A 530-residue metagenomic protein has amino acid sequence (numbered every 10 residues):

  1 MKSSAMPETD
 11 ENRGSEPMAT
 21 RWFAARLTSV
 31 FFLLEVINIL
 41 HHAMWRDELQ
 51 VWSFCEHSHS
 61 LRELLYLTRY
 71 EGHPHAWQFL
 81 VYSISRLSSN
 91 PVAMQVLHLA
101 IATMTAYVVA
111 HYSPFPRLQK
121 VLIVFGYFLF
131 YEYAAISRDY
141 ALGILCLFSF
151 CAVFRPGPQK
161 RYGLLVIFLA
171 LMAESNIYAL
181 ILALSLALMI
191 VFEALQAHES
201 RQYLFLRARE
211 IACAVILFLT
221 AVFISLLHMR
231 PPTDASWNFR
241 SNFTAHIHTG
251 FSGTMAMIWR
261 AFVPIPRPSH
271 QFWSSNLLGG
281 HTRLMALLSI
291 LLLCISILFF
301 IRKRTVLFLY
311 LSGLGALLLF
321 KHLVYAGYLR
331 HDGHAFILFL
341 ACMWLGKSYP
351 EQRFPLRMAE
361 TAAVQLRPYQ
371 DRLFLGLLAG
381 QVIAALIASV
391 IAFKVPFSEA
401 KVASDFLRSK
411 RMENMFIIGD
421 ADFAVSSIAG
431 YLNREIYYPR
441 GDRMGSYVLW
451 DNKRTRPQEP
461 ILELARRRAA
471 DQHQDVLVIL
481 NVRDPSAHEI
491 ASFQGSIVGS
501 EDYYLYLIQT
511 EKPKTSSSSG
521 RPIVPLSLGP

Functional and structural regions predicted by a protein language model:
A19-E48, I216-P232, L319: Transmembrane signal-anchor helices characteristic of membrane glycosylation enzymes that use polyprenol
L33, E63, L129-Y133, F148 (+1 more regions): Membrane-interface alpha helices of multi-pass inner-membrane proteins
W52-E56, S60-V96, A100: Short hydrophobic/aromatic helix or loop-helix immediately within or flanking a transmembrane segment in polytopic
V96-V121, C294-I297: Transmembrane-helix motifs of polytopic, lipid-linked glycan transferases
A135-L142: Short acidic/glycine- and proline-prone juxtamembrane loop motifs at membrane-interface regions of multi-pass membrane
S149-L164, A194-H198: Membrane-interface transmembrane helices that cradle and orient dolichyl/undecaprenyl
I216-F218, I290-L291, G315, E351-I387: Signature aromatic-anchored transmembrane alpha helix within multi-pass, membrane-resident enzymes that catalyze glycan
R408, M412, R434-P530: Luminal/periplasmic acceptor-recognition loop/helix of membrane-associated glycosyltransferases
